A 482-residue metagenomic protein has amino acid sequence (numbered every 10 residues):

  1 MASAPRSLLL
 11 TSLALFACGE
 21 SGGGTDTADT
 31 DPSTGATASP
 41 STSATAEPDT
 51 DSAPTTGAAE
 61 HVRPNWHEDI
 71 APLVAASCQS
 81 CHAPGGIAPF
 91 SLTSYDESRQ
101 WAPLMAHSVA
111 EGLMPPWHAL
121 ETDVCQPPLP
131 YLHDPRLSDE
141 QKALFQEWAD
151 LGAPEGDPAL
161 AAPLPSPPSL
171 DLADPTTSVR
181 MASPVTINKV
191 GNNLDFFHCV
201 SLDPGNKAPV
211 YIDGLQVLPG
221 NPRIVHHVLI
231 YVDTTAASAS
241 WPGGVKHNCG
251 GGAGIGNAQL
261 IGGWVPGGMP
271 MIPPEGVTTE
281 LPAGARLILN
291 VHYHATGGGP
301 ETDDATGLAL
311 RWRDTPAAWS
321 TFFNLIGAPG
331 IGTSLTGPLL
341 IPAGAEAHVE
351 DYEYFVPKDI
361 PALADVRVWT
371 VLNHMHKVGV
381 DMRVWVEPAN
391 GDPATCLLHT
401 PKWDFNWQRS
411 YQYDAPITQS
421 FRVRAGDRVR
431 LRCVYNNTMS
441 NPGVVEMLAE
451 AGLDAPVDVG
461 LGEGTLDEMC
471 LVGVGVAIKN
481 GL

Functional and structural regions predicted by a protein language model:
M1-F16, G23: Sec-dependent bacterial lipoprotein signal peptides
T11, A71-V74, P242, E463: Residue-level signal for mature regions of secreted extracellular proteins and peptides
L15-V62: Ser/Thr-rich, Pro/Gly/Ala-heavy low-complexity intrinsically disordered linkers and tails of secreted extracellular
G19, A58-L137: Solvent-exposed helix-loop boundary motif
T25, G85-A88, G256, A477: Cys/His-rich zinc-coordinating "finger/knuckle" motifs
M114-L132, A159-R367, L372-L482: Beta-strand-centric surfaces of beta-sandwich/beta-rich domains
L129-A159, V429-R432: C-terminal capping alpha-helices of c-type cytochrome domains
